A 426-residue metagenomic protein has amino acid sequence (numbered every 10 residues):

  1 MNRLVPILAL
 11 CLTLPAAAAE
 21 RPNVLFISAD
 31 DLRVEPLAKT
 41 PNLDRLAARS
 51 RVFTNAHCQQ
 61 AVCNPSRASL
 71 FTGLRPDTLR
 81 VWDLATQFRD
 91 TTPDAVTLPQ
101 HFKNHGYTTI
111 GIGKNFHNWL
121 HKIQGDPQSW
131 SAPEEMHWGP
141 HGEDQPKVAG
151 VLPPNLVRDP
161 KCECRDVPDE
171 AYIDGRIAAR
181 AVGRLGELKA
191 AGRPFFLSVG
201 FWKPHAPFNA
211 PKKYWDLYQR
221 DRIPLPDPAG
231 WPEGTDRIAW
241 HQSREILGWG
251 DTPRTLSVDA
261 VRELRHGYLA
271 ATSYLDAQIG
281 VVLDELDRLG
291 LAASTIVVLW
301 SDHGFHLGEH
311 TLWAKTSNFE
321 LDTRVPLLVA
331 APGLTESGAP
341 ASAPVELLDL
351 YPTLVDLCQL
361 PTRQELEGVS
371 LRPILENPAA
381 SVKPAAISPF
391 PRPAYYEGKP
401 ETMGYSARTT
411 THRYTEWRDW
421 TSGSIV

Functional and structural regions predicted by a protein language model:
M1-I7: Sec-dependent signal peptide recognition, specifically the positively charged N-region followed immediately by
L12, A17-I425: Formylglycine-dependent sulfatase
